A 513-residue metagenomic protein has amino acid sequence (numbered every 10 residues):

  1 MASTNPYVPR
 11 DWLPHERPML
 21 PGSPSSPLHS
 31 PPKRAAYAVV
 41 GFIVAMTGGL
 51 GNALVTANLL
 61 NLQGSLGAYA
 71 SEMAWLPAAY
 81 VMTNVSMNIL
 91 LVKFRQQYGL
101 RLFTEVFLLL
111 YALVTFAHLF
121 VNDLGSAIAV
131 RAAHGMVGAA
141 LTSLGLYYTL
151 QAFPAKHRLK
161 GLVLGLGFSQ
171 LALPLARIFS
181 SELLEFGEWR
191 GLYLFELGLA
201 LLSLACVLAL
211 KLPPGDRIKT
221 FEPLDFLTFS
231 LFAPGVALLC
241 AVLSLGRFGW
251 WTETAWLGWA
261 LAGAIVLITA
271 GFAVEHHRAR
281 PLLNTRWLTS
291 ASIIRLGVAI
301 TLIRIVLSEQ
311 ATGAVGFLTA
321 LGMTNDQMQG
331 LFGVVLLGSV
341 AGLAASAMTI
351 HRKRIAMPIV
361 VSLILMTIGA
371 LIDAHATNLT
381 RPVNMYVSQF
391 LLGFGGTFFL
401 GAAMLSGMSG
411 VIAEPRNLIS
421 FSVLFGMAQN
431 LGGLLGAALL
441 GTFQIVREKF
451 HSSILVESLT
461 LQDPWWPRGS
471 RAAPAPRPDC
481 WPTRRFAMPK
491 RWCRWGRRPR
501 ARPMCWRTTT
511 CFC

Functional and structural regions predicted by a protein language model:
M1-L50, G64: Cytosolic juxtamembrane N-terminal segment immediately preceding the first transmembrane helix of multi-pass
L20, L424-C513: Hydrophobic transmembrane architecture of multi-pass small-molecule transporters
R34-G51, V55-A57, A70, L76-P77 (+1 more regions): 12-transmembrane solute porter fold
N58-S86, S126: Extracellular/periplasmic helix-loop-helix junction of adjacent transmembrane segments in MFS-like secondary
L62-G64, F94-R95, F179-G187, L243 (+3 more regions): Interfacial helix-cap and linker-helix signal at transmembrane-aqueous boundaries of multi-pass secondary transporters
A78-K93, T142-L146, G333-S346: Central cavity-lining transmembrane alpha-helices of secondary-active solute carriers, predominantly the Major
N88-L227: Helix-loop-helix hairpins in multi-pass membrane proteins, especially solute transporters
S181-A299, V306, Q310: Hydrophobic transmembrane-helix bundles of small-molecule transporters
